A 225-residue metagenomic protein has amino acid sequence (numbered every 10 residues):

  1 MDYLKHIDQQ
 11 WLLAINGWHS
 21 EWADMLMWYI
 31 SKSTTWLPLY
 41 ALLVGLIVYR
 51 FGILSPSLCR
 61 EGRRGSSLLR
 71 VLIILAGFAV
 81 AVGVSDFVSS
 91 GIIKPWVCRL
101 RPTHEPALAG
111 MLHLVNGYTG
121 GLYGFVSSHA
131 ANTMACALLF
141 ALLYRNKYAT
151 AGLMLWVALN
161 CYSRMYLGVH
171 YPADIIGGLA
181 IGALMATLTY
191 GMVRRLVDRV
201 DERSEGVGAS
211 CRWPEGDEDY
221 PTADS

Functional and structural regions predicted by a protein language model:
M1-Y40, L58-C59, S89-G120, C211-R212 (+2 more regions): N-terminal transmembrane-helix/juxtamembrane module of multi-pass inner/ER membrane proteins
W18, W22, Y49-L54, G91 (+3 more regions): Membrane-interface elements of multi-pass transporters and channels
Y29, L37, I73, G77 (+2 more regions): Alpha-helical transmembrane segments of integral membrane proteins
L39-G52, T133-A141: Hydrophobic, aromatic-rich transmembrane alpha-helices and their immediate juxtamembrane boundary segments
L43, V84-I93, M185-L196: Alpha-helical membrane-inserting segments
V44-S89, T150: Interfacial segments of alpha-helical transmembrane regions
F78-G91, P95-L100, I176, G182: Membrane helix-loop-helix hairpins that form the core translocation module of multi-pass transporters
H113-S225: Membrane-embedded catalytic cores of phosphoryl/pyrophosphoryl-handling enzymes
